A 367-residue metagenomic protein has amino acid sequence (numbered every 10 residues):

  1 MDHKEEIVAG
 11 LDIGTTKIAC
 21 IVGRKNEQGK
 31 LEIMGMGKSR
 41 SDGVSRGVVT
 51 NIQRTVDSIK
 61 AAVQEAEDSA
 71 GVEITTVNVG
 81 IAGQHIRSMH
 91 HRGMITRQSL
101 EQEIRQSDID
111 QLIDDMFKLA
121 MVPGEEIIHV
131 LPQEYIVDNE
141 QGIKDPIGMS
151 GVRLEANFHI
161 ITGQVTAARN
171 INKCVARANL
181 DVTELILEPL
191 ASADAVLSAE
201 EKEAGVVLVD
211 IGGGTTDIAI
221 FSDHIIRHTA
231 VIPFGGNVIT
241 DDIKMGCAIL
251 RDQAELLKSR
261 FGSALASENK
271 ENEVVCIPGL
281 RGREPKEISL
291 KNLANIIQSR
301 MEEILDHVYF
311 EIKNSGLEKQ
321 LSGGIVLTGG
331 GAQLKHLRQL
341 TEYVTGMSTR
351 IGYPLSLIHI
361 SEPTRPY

Functional and structural regions predicted by a protein language model:
M1-K17, I21-L208, I225-R227, G236 (+5 more regions): Nucleotide/phosphate-binding catalytic cleft detector across ATP-hydrolyzing and phosphate-transferring enzymes
A82, G163, S263-L265, Q320-V344: Glycine-rich phosphate-binding loops at beta-strand->alpha-helix junctions
T215, N272, V308, Q320-G324 (+1 more regions): Active-site lining segments that contact anionic ligands and/or coordinate catalytic metals
D217-A219: A structural feature that tracks compact, well-ordered secondary-structure segments with a strong bias toward
S222: A cytosolic small-molecule/anion-sensing beta-strand core signal
R300-Y309: A general structural motif
E311-G330, I351-L357: Hydrophobic alpha-helical bundle architecture
